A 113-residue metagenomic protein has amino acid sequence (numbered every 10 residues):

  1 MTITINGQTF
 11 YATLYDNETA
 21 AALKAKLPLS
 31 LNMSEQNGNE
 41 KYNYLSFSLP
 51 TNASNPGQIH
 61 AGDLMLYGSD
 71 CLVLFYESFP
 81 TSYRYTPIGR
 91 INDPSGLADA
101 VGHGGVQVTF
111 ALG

Functional and structural regions predicted by a protein language model:
M1-I5, S48, G105-G113: N-terminal non-globular leader segments, chiefly Sec-dependent signal peptides
M1-Q36, E40-Y42: N-terminal secretory signal peptides
N37-Q58: Compact, glycine-rich, soluble single-domain proteins
F75-I91: Short, compositionally biased
G89-G113: Well-ordered alpha/beta subsegment
